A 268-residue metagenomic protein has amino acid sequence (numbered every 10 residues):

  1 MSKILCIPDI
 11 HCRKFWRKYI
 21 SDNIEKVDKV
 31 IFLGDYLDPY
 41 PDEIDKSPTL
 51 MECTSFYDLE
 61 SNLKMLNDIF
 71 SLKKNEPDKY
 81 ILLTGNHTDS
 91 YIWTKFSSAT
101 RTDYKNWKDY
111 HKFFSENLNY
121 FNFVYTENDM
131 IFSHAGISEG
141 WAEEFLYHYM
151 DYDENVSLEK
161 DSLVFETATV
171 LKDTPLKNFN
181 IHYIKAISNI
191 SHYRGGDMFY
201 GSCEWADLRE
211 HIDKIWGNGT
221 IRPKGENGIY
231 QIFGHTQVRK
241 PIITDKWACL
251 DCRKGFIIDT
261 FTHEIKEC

Functional and structural regions predicted by a protein language model:
M1-L5, Y125-F132, T244-D245: Beta-strand-turn-beta hairpins that frame and shape the catalytic cleft of phosphate-ester-processing enzymes
M1-S2, E25-K29, P77-K79, N128 (+1 more regions): A general structural motif
C6-P8, V30-G34, I81-N86, F132-S133 (+2 more regions): Active-site neighborhood of phospho(di)ester-bond hydrolases with catalytic His/Asp-centered motifs
I7, C12-E116: Core catalytic region of metal-dependent phosphoesterases/phosphodiesterases, especially metallo-beta-lactamase-like
C12-F15, D38-P41, H87-W93, S138-G140 (+3 more regions): Active-site environment of divalent metal-dependent phosphoester hydrolases
Y104-K105, M130-P223: Active-site-proximal loop/helix segment associated with metal-binding centers of metalloenzymes
N117-E127: Conserved N-terminal structural segment that caps and organizes enzyme catalytic cores in eukaryotes
H211-C268: Conserved beta-sheet core of the metallophosphoesterase superfamily
